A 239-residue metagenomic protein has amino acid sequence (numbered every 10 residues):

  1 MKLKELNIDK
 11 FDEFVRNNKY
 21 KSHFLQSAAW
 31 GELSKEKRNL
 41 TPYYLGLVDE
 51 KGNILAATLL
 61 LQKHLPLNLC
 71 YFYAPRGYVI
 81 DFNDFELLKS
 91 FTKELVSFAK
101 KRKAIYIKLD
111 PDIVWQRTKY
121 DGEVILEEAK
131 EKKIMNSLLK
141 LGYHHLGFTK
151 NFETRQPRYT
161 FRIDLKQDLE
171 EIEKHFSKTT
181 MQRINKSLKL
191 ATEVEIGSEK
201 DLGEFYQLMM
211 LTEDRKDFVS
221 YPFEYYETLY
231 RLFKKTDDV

Functional and structural regions predicted by a protein language model:
L3-K51, L55-N68, I113-Q116, D121 (+1 more regions): A conserved beta-strand-loop-helix scaffold within acyl/acetyltransferase catalytic domains
N68-E153: Acyl-donor binding region in acyl/amide transferases
